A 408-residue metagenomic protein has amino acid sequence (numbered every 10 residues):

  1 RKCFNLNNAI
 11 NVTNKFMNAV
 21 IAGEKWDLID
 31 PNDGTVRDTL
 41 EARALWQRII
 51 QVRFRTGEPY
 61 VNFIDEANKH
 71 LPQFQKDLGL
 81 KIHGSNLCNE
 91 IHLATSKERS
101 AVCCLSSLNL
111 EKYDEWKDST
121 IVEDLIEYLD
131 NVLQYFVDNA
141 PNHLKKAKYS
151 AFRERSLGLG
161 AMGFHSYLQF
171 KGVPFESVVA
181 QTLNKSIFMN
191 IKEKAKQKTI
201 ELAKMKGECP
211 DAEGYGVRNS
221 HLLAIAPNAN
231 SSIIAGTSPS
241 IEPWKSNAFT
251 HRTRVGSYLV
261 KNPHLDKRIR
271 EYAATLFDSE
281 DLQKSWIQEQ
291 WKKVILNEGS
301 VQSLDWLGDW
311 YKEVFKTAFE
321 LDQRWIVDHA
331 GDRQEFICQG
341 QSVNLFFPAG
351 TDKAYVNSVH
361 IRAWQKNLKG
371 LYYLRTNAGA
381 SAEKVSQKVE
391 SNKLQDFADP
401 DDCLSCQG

Functional and structural regions predicted by a protein language model:
R1-F4, P31, Y113, K145-S150 (+2 more regions): Short beta-alpha connecting loops at secondary-structure transitions that line or flank enzyme active sites
R1-L110, D114-E115, K146, T199 (+1 more regions): Active-site cavity-forming subdomains of large catalytic enzyme subunits
I10-G23, V52, E90-A94, V122-V137 (+2 more regions): Structured alpha-helical segments in the cores of large, soluble enzyme domains
N32-D33, D124-K148, F152, S156 (+4 more regions): Internal maturation/activation junctions in enzymes
E41, L80, A94-V102, I121 (+8 more regions): Secondary-structure capping and boundary motifs in well-ordered enzyme cores
I82-T95, L133-D138, L223-S391: Catalytic alpha/beta core of large soluble enzyme barrels
K97-L159, Q169, W286-V314, E320 (+1 more regions): Long, charged, mostly alpha-helical binding arms that flank functional sites
Q395-G408: Short acidic, low-complexity intrinsically disordered linear motifs used for protein-protein interactions
